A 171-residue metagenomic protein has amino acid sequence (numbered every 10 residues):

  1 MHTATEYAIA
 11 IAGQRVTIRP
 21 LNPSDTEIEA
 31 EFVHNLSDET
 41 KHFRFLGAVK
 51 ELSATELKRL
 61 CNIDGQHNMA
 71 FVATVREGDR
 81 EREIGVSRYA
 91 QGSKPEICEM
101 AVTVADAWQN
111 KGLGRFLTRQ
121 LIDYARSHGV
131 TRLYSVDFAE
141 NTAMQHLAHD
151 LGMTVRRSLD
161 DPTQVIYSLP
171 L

Functional and structural regions predicted by a protein language model:
M1-L171: Long, contiguous binding/interaction regions
